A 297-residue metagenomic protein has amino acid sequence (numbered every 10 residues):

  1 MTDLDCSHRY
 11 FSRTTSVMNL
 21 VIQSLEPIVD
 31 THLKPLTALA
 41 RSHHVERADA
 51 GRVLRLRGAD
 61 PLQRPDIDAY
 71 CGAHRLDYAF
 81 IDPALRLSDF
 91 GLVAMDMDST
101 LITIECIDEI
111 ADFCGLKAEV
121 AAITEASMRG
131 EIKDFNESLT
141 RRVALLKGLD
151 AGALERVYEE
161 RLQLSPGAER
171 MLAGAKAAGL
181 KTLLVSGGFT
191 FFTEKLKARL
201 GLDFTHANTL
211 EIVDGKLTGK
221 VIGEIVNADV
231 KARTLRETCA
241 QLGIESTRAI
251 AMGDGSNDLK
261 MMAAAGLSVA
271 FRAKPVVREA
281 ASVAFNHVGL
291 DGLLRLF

Functional and structural regions predicted by a protein language model:
L4-M95: Non-catalytic pre-domain segments flanking phosphatase-related domains
I28-H32, Q63, D150, A207 (+1 more regions): A diffuse structural propensity rather than consistent per-protein peaks
R41-G58, F80-S88, D98-L210, D229 (+1 more regions): Alpha-helical substrate-recognition element adjacent to the catalytic core
G91-V93, E125, A249: Residue-level marker of motif borders
V93-T100, D254-G255: A short acidic Gly-Thr/Ser loop motif
A153-F297: C-terminal cap/substrate-recognition subdomain and adjoining C-terminal extension of metal-dependent phosphatase-like
